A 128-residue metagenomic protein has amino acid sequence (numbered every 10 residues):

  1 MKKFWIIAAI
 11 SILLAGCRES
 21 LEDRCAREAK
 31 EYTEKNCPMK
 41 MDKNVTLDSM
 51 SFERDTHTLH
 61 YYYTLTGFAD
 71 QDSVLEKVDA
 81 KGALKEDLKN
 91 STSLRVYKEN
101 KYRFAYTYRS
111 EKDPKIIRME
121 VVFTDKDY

Functional and structural regions predicted by a protein language model:
K2-A8: Sec-dependent signal peptide recognition, specifically the positively charged N-region followed immediately by
L14-G16: C-terminal motif of bacterial Sec signal peptides marking the signal peptidase cleavage site
R18-C25: Bacterial lipoprotein signal-peptidase II cleavage site
A26-T46: Post-signal peptide N-terminal segment of mature Sec-exported envelope proteins
M41-G67: Short edge beta-strands and adjacent turn/loop segments
Q71-Y97: Short, non-transmembrane amphipathic alpha-helical segments
L88-I117: A short amphipathic beta-strand at an alpha->beta junction
I116-Y128: Short, low-complexity, Pro/Ser/Thr/Gly-rich segments in the mature regions of secreted, periplasmic
